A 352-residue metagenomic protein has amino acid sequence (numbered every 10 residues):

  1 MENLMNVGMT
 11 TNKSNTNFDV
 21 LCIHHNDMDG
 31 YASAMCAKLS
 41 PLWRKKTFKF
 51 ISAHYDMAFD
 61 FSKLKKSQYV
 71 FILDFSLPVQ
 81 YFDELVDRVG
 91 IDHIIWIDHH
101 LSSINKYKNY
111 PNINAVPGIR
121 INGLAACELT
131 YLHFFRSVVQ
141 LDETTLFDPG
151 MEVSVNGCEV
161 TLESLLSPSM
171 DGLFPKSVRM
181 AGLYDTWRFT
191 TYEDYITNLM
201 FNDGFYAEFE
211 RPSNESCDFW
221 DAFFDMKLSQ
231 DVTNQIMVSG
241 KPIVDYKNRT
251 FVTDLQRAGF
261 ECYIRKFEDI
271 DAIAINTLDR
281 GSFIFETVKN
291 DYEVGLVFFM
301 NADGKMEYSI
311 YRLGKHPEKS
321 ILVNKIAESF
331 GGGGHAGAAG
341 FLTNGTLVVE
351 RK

Functional and structural regions predicted by a protein language model:
M1-D203, N214, T250-K352: Replace "Mg2+/Mn2+-dependent" with "divalent metal-dependent
A207-R211: Eukaryote-specific, cytoplasm-facing alpha-helical/coiled-coil scaffolding segments in long proteins
N214-K247: Long, charge-rich alpha-helical interaction segments
